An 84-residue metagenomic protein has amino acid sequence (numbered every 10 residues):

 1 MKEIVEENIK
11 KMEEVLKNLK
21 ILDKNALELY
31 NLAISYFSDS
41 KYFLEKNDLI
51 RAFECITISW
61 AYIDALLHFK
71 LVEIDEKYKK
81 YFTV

Functional and structural regions predicted by a protein language model:
M1-Y30: Amphipathic, heptad-repeat alpha-helical segments
E3-E13, D48-I50, I58, A65: OB-fold and OB-like single-stranded nucleic-acid-recognition modules and their adjacent interaction interfaces
N8, M12, K77-V84: A cross-kingdom feature marking charged/low-complexity
W60-Y78: Short, charge-rich amphipathic alpha-helical segments embedded in non-transmembrane helical bundles/solenoids
